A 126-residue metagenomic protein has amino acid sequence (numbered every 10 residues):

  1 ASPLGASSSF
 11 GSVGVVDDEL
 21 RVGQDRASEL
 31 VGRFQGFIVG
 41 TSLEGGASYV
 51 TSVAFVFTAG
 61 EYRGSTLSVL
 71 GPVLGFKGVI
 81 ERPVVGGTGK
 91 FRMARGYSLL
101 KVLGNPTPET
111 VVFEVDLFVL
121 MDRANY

Functional and structural regions predicted by a protein language model:
A1-L67, V73-V79, T88, K101 (+2 more regions): Extracellular or lumenal secretory-pathway regions
L117-N125: Short beta-strand-to-coil "C-cap" segments at the C-terminal boundary of structured domains/repeats, marking
